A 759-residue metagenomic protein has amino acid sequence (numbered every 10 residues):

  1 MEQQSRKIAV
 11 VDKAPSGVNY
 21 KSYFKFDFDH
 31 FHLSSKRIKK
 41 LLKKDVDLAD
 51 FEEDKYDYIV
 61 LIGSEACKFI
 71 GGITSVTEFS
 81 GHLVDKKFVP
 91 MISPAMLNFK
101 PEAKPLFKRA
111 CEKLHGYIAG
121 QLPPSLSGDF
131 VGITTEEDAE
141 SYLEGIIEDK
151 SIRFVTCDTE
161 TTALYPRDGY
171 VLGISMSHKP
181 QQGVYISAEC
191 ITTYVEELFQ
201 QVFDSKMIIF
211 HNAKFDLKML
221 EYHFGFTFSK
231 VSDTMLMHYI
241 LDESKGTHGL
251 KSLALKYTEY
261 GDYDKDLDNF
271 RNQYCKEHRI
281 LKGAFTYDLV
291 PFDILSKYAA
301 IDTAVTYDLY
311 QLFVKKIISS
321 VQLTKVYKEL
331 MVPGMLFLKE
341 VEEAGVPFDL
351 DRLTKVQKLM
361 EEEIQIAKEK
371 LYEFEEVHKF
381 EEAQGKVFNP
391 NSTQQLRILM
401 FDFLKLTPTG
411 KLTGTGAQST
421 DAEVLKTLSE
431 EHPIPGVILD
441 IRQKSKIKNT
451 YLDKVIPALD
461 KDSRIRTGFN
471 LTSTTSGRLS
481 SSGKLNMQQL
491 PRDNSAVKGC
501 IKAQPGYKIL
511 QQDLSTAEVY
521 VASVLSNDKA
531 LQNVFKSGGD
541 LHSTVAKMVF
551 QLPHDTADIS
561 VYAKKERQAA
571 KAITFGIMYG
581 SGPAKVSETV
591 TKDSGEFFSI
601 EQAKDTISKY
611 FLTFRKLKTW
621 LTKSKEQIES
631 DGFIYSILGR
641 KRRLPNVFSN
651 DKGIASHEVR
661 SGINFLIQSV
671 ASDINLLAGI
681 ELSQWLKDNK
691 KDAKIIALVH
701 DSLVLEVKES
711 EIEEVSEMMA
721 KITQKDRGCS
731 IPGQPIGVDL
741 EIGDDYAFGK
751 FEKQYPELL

Functional and structural regions predicted by a protein language model:
M1-P124: A polyanion-binding, active-site-adjacent surface
A9-V11, M91, V155-C157, F210 (+3 more regions): Short hydrophobic beta-strand that contains or immediately precedes a catalytic carboxylate
V89, A95-L97, K108, I118-T134 (+5 more regions): Active-site-proximal helix-loop-helix substrate-binding element of RNase H-like nuclease domains
G120-V155: N- or domain-start disorder-to-order transition segments that initiate the globular core
P123-D129, F228-S229, D268-V387, S526-K536 (+1 more regions): Mixed-charge, glycine-rich, non-catalytic linkers/tails in nucleic-acid processing enzymes
E148-R153, C157-Q182, A188-E189, T324 (+4 more regions): Acidic, glycine-rich two-metal-ion catalytic cores of nucleic acid-processing enzymes
N212, N272-K282, Y298-V314, S319-F348 (+6 more regions): Core structural elements
V326-I434, Y579-S624: Extended, well-ordered alpha-helical scaffold/bundle regions in very large, multi-domain proteins
